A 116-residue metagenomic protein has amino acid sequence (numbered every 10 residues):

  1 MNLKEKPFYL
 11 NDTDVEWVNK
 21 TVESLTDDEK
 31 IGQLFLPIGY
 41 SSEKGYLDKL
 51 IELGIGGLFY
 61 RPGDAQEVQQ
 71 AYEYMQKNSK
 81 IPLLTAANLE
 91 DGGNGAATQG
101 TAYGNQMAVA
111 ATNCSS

Functional and structural regions predicted by a protein language model:
M1-L53: Preference for extracellular/luminal or secreted protein segments
Y40, Y46-S116: Enzymes and membrane/adaptor proteins characterized by extended Gly/Ser/Thr/Asp/Glu-rich, aromatic-dotted
